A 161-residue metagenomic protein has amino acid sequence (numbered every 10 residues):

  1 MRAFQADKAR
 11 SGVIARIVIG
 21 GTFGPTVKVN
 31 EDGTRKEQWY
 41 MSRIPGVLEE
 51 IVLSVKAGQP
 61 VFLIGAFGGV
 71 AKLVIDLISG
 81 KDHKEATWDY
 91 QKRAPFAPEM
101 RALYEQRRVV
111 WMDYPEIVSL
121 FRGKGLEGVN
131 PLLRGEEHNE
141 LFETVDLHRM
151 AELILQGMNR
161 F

Functional and structural regions predicted by a protein language model:
M1-R160: Acidic/glycine-enriched connector segments
